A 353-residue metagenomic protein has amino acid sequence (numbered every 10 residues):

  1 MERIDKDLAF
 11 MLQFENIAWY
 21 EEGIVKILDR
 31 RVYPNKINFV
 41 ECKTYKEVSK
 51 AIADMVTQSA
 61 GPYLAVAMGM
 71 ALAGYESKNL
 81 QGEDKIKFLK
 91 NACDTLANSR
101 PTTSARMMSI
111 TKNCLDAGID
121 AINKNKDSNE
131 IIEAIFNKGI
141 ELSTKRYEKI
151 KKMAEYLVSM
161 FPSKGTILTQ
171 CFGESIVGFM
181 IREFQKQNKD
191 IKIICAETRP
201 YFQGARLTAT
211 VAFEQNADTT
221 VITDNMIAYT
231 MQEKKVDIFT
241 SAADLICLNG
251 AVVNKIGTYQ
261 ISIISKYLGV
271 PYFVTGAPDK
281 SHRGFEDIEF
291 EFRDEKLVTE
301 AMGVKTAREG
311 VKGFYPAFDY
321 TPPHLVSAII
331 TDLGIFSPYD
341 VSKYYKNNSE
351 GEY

Functional and structural regions predicted by a protein language model:
D7-K124: Long amphipathic alpha-helical segments
E22, D94, P101-C114, I122-N137 (+3 more regions): C-terminal binding/interaction regions
R31-P34, F39, K43-I52, A134-I140 (+3 more regions): Glycine/charged-rich beta-loop-alpha catalytic/anionic-binding loops adjacent to active sites
C42-K46, A60-L64, E83-I86, K90 (+11 more regions): Electropositive phosphate-/nucleotide-binding environments in soluble metabolic enzymes
A60-P62, I167, C171-V177, P200-Y201: Gly/Ser/Thr-rich loops at beta-strand to alpha-helix junctions that form or flank small-molecule/cofactor-binding
M108-S163, K189-I191, C195-F239: Ligand-binding beta-strand-loop-alpha-helix segment within the catalytic cores of soluble metabolic enzymes
I176-K186, S262: Histidine-anchored nucleotide/phosphate-binding helix
T198-Y353: Conserved phosphate- and dinucleotide-binding cores of soluble alpha/beta proteins, encompassing both enzyme active
